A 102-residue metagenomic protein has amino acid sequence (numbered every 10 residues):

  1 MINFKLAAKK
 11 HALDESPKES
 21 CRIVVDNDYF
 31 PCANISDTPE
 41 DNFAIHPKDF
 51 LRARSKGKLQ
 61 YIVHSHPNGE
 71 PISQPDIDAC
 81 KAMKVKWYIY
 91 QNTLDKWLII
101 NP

Functional and structural regions predicted by a protein language model:
M1-K58, P67-P102: Conserved beta-strand-loop surface patch within small alpha/beta domains used for substrate/adaptor or ligand engagement
